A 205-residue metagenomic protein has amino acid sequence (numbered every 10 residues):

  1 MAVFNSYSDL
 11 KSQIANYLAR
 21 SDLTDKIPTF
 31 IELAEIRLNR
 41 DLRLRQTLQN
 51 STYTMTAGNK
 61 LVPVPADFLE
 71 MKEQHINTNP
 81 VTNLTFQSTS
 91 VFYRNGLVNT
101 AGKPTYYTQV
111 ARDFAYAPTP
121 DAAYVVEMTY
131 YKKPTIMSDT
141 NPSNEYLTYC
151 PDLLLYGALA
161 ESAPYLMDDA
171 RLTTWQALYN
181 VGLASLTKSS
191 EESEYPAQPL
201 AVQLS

Functional and structural regions predicted by a protein language model:
M1-S205: Glycine-enriched, solvent-exposed interface loops adjoining structured elements
